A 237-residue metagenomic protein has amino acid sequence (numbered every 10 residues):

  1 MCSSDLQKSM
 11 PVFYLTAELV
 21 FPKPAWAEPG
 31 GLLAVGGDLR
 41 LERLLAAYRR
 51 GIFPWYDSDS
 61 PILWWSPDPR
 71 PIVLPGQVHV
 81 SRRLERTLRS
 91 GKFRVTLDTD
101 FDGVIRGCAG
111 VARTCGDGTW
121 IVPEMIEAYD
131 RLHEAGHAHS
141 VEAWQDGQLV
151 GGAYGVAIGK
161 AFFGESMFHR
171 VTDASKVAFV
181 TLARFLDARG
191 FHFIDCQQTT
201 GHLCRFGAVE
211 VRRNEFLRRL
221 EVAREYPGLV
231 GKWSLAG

Functional and structural regions predicted by a protein language model:
M1-S3: Short, small-residue-biased leader/transition segments that mark boundaries at the very start of proteins
P11-V20, V35-D38, F93-V104: A short beta-loop-alpha structural element at the N-terminal edge of CoA-dependent acyl/N-acetyltransferase catalytic
P22-R49, P54-Y56: An N-terminal domain-cap segment
R43, A47-R50, I62-L63, P67-P71 (+3 more regions): A conserved beta-strand-loop-helix scaffold within acyl/acetyltransferase catalytic domains
F53, H139, H192, V209: Short acidic/polar active-site loop segments enriched in Thr and Asp
L63, P67-Q77, Q198-G237: Active-site/acyl-donor-binding loops of N-acyltransferases
V180-F191: Conserved acyl-CoA
F193-Q197: Conserved active-site loop/cleft motifs that coordinate metal ions or position small ligands
